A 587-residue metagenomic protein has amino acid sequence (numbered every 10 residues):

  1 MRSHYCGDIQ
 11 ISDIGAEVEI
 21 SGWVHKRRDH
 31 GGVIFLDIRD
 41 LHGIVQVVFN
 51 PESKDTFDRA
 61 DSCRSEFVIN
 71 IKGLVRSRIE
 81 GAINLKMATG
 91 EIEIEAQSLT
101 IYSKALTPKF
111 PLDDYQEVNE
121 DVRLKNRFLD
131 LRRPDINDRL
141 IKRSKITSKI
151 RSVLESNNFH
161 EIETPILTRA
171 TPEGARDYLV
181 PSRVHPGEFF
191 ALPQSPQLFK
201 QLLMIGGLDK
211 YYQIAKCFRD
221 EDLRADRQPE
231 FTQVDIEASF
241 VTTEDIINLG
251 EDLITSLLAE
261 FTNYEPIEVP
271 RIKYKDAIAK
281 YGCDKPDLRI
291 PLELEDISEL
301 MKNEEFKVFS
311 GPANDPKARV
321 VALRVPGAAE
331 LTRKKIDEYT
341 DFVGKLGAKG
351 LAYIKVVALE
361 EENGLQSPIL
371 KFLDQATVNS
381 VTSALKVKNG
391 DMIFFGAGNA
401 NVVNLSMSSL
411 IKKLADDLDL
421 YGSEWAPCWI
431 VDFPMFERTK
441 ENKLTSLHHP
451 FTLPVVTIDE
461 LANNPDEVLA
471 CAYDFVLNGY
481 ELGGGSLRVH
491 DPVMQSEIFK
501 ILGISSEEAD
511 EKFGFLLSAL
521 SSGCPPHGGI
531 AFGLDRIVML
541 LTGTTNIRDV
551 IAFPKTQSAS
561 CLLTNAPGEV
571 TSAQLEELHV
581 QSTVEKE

Functional and structural regions predicted by a protein language model:
M1-E587: Class II aminoacyl-tRNA synthetase catalytic cores and aaRS-like
